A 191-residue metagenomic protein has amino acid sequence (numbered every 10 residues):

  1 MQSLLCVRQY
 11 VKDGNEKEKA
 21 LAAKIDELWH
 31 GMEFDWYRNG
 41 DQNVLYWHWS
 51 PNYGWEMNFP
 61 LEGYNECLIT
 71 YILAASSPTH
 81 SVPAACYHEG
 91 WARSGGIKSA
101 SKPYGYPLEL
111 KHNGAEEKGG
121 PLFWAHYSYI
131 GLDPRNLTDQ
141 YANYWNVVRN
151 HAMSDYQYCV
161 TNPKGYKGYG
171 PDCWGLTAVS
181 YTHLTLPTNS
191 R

Functional and structural regions predicted by a protein language model:
M1-L184, R191: Ser/Thr/Asn(+Pro)-rich, low-complexity disordered segments
